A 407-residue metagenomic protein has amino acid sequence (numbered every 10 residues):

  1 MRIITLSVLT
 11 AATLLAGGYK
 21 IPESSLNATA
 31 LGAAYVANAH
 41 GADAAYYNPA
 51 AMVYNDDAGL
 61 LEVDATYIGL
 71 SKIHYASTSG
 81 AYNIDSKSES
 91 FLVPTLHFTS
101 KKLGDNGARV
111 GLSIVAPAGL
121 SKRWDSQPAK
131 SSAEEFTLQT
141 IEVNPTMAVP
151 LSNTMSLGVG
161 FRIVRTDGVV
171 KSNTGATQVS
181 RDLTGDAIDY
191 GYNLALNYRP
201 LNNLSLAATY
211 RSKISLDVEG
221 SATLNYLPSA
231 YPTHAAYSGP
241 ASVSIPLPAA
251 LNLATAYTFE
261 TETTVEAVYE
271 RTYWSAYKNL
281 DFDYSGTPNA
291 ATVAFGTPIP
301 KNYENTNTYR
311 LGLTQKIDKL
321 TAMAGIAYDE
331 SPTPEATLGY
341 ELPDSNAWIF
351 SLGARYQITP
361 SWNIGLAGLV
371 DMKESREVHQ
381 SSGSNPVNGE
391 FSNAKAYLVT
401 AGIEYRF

Functional and structural regions predicted by a protein language model:
M1-A16: Gram-negative bacterial Sec-dependent N-terminal signal peptides
G17-Y35, A81-Y82, F91-F407: Outer-membrane beta-barrel porins/channels
K20-Y35, V53-K72: Transmembrane beta-strand segments of Gram-negative outer membrane beta-barrel proteins
A33-H40, L70-E89: Surface-exposed strand-loop-strand hairpins of Gram-negative outer-membrane beta-barrel proteins
V36-N38, A45-D57, T99-G104, L151: Outer-membrane beta-barrel pore proteins
V53-Y54, G69-Y75, G107, A118-R123: Short active-site-adjacent helix-start/loop capping segments
